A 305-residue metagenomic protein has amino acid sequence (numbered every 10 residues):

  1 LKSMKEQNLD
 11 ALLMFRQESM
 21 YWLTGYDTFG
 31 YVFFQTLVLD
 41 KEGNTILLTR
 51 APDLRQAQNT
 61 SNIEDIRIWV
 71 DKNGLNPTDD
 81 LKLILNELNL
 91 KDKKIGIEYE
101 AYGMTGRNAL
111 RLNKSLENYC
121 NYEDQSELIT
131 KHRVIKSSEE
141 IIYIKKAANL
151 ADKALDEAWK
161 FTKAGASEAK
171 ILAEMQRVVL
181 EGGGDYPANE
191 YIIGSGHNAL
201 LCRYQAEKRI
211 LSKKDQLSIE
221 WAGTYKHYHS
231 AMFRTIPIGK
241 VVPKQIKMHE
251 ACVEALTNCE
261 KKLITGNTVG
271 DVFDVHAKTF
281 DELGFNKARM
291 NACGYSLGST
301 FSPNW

Functional and structural regions predicted by a protein language model:
L1-W305: Active-site neighborhoods and metal-handling regions in enzymes and metal-associated proteins
